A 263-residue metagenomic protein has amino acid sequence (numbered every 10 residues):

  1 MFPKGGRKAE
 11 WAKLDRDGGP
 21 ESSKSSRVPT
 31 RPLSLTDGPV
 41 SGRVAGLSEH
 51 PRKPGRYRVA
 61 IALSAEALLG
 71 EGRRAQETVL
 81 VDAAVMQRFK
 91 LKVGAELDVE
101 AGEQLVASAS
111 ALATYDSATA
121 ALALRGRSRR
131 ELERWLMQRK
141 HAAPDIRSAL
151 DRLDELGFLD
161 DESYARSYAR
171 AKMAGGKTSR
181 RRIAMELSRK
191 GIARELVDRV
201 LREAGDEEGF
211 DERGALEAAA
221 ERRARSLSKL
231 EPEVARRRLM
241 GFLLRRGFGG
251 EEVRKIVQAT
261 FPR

Functional and structural regions predicted by a protein language model:
M1-R263: An alpha-helical, amphipathic repeat domain used for nucleic-acid recognition, typified by the mTERF helical solenoid
